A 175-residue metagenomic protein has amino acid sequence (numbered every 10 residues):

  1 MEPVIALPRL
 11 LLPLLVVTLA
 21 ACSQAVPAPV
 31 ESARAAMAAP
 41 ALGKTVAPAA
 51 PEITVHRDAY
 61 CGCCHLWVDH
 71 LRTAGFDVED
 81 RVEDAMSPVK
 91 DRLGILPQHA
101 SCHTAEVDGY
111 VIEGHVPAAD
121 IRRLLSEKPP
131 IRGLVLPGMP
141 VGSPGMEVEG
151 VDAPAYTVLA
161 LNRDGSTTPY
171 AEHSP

Functional and structural regions predicted by a protein language model:
M1-A20: Sec-dependent bacterial lipoprotein signal peptides
C22-V26: Bacterial signal peptide processing site
A28-A49: Low-complexity, Pro/Thr/Ser/Glu-rich flexible segments characteristic of extracytoplasmic/periplasmic regions
V46-V68, A74: Local sequence-structure signature of Cys/Sec-based thiol-disulfide redox active-site neighborhoods
E52-I53, F76-V78, D108-V111: Short active-site oxyanion
Y60, W67, V82-A85, P117-I121: Stable alpha-helical elements in mature extracytoplasmic
V68-P88: Conserved helix-turn-beta segment immediately C-terminal to the redox Cys motif in thioredoxin-like folds
R92, Q98-P175: Thiol/selenol-based redox catalytic cores and closely related redox-interacting motifs
